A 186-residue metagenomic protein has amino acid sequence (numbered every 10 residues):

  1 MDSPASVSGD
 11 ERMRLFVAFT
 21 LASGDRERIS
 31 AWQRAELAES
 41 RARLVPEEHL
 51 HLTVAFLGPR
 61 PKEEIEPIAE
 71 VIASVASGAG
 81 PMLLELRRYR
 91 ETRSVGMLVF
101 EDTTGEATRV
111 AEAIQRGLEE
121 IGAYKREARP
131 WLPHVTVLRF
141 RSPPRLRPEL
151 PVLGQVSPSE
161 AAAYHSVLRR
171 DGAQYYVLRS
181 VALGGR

Functional and structural regions predicted by a protein language model:
M1-R186: Histidine-dependent nucleotide/RNA phosphoesterase domain, centered on the 2H-phosphoesterase fold with its duplicated
